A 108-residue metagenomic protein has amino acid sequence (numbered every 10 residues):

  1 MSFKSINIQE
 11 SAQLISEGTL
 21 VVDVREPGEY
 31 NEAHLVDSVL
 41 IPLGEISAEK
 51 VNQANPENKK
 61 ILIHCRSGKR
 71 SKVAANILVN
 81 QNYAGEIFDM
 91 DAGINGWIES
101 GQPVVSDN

Functional and structural regions predicted by a protein language model:
M1-L20, P27-K60, S71-N108: Rhodanese-like catalytic fold shared by cysteine-dependent sulfurtransferases and DSP/PTP-type phosphatases
H64: Short, surface-exposed ligand- or partner-binding patches at beta-edge/loop junctions that are enriched in aromatics
